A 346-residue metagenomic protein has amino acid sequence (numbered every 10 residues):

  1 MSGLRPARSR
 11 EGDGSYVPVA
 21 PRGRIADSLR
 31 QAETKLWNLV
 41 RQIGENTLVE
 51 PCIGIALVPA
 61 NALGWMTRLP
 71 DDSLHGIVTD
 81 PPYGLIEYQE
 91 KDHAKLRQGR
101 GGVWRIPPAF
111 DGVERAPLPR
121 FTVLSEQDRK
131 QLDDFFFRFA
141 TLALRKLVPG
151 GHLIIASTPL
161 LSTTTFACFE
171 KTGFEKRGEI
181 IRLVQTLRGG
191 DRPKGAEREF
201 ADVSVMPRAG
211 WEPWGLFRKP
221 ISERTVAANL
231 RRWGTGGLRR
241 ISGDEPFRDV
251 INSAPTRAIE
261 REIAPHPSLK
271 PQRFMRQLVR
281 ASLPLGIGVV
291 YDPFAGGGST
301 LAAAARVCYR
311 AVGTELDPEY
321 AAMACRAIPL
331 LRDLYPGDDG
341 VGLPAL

Functional and structural regions predicted by a protein language model:
M1-D339, A345-L346: Core catalytic lobe of class I
